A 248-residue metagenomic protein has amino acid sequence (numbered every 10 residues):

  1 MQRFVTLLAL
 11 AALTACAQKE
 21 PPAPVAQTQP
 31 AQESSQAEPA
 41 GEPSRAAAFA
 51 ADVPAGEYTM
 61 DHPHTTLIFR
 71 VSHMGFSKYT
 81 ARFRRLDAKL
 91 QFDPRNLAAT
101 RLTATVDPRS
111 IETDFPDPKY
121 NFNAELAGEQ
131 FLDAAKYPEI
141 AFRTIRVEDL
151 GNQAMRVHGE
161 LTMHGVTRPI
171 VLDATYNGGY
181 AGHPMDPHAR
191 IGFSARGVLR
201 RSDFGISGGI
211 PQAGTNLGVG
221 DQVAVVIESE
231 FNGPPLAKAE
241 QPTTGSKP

Functional and structural regions predicted by a protein language model:
V5-T14: Bacterial N-terminal signal peptides
C16-P248: Low-complexity, acidic/polar, glycine-enriched regions of mature
